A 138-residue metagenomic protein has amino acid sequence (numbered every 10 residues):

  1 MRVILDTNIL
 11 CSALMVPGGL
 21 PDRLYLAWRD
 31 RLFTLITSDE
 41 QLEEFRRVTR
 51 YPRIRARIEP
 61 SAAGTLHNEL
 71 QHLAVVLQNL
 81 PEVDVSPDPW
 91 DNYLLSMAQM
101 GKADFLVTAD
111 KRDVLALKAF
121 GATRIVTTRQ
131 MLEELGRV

Functional and structural regions predicted by a protein language model:
M1-T37: Short, well-structured N-terminal submotif of metal-dependent ribonuclease cores
T7, D39-E40, A109-K111: Short secondary-structure boundary segments
L10-C11, E43, D113-L115: Short, active-site-adjacent cap segments at secondary-structure transitions
L14-M15, T49, K118, G136: Short, flexible helix/strand-to-coil boundary loops that buttress conserved ligand/catalytic motifs in alpha/beta
G19, I36, S61, V85-W90: Residues at secondary-structure transition points
A27-P81: PIN-domain endoribonuclease scaffold, especially VapC-family toxins
H72-L106, R112: Active-site neighborhoods of divalent-metal-dependent phosphate/nucleic-acid chemistry enzymes
D88, Q99-D104, K111-V138: Acidic, PIN/NYN-like endoribonuclease modules and their adjacent C-terminal/linker elements
